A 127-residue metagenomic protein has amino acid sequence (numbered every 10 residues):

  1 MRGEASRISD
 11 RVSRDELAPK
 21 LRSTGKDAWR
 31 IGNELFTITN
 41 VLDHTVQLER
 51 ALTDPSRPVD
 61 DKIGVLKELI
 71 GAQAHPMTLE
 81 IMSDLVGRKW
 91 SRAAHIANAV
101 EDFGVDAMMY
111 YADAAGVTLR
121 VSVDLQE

Functional and structural regions predicted by a protein language model:
M1-E127: Elongated, mostly alpha-helical coiled-coil "stalk/stator" tethers of large membrane protein machines
